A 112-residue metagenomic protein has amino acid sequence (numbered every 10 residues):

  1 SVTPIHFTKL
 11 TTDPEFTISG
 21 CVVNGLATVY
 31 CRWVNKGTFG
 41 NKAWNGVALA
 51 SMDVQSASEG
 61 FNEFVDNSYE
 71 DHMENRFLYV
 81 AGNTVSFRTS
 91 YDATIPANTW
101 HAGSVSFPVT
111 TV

Functional and structural regions predicted by a protein language model:
S1-L26: Terminal (often C-terminal
T11-T17, W33-S51, A57-V112: Extracellular jelly-roll beta-sandwich "head" domains, especially the C-terminal globular C1q domain
G25-N35: Short, well-ordered beta-strand segments enriched in hydrophobic/aromatic residues
